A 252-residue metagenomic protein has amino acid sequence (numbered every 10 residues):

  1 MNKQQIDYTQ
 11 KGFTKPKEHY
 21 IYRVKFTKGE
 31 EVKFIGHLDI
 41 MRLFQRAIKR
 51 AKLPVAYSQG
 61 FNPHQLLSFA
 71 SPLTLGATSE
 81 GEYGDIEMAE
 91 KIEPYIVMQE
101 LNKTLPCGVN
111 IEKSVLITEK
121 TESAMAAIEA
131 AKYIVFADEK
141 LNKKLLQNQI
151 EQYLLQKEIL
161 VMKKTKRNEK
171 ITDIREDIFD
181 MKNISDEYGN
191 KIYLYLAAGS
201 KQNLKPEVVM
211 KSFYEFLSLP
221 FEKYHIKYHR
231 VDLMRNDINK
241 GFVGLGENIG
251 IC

Functional and structural regions predicted by a protein language model:
M1, K11, P16, L155-C252: Core RNA-modification/binding signature centered on pseudouridine synthases
N2-F26, V32: Hydrophobic, proline/glycine-rich low-complexity stretches
E31-P54: N-terminal ordered "arm"
A56-I86: Short, charge-patterned binding micro-sites
E80-I134: Ordered, amphipathic secondary-structure segments that act as subunit-interaction surfaces in large macromolecular
A89-P94, E139-N142, G199: Helix N-cap motif at beta-to-alpha junctions
I96-L105, L146-L154, V209-M210: Short amphipathic alpha-helices in soluble, non-transmembrane regions that often serve as interface/regulatory elements
I134-K170: A contiguous pocket-lining binding segment that forms or flanks enzyme active sites
